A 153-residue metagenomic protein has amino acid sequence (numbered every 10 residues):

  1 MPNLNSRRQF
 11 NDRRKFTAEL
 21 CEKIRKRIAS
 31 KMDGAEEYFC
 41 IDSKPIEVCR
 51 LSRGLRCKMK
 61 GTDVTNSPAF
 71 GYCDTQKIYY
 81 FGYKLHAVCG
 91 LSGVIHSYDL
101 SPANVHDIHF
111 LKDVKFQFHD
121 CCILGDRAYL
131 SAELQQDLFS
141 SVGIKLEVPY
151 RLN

Functional and structural regions predicted by a protein language model:
M1-N153: Short alpha-helical elements
